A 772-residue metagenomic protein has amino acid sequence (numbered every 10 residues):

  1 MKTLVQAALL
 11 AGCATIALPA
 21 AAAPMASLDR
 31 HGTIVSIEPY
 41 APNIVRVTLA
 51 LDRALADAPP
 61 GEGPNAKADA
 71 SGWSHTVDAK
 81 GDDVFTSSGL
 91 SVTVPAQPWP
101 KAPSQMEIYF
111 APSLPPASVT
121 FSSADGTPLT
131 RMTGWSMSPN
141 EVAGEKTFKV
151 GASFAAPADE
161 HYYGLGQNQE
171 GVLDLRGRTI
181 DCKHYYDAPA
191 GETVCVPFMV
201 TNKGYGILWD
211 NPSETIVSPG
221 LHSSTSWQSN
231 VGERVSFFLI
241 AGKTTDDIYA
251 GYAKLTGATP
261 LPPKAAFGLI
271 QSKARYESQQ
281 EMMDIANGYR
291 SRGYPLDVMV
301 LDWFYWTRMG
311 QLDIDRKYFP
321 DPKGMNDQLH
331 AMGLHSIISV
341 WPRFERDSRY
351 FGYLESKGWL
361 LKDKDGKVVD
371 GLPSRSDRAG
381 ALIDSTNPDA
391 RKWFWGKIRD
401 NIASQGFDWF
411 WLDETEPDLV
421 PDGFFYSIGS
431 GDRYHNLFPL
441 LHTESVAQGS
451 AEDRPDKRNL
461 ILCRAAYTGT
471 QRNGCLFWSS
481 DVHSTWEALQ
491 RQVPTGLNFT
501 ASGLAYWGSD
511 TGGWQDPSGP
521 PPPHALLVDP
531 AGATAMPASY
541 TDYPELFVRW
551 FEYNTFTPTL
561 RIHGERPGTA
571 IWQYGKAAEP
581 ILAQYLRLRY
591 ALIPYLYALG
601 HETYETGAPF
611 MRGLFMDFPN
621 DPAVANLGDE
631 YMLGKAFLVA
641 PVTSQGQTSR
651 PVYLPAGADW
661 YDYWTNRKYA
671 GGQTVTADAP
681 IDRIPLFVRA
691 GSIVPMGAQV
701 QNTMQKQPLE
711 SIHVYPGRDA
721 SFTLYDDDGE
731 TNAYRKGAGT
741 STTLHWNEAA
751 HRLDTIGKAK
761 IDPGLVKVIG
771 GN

Functional and structural regions predicted by a protein language model:
A7-I16: Bacterial N-terminal signal peptides
A17-P19, L596: N-terminal signal peptide c-region/cleavage motif recognized by signal peptidases
A20-P24: Boundary at the C-terminal end of the N-terminal hydrophobic targeting segment
V35-I37, V47-L49, F85, G89-V92 (+2 more regions): Short, well-ordered beta-strand segments enriched in hydrophobic/aromatic residues
E38-F85, S138: A low-complexity, Ser/Thr/Gly/Pro-enriched, surface-exposed linker/loop concept that marks segments flanking
G89-T130: Hydrophobic or amphipathic alpha-helical targeting/insertion segments
T120, A124-R683: Catalytic-domain carbohydrate-binding cleft regions of carbohydrate-active enzymes
V688-N772: Accessory, solvent-exposed terminal regions and/or long lumenal/extracellular loops of proteins
